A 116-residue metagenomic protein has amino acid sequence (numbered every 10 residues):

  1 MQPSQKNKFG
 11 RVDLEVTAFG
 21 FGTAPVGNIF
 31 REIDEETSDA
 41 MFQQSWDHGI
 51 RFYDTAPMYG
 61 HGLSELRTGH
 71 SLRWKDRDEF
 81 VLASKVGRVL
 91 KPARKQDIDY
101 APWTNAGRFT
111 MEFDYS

Functional and structural regions predicted by a protein language model:
M1-P92: N-terminal binding-site loop/beta-alpha segment at the start of enzyme catalytic domains that lines or forms
A24-E36, Y100-S116: Active-site mouth loops of central-metabolism enzymes
A93-I98: Short aromatic-enriched loop/helix-cap "lid" or pocket-rim segments at secondary-structure transitions that line
